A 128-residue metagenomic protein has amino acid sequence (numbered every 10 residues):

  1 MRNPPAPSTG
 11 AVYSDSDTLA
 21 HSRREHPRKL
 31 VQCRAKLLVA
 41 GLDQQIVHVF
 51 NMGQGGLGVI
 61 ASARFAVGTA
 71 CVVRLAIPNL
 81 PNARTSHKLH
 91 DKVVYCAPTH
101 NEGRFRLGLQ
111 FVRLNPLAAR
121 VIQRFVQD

Functional and structural regions predicted by a protein language model:
M1-M52, A61-S62, Q123-D128: N-terminal helix initiation/capping motif
V39, N51, Y95-A97, R113: A residue-level detector for short acidic-glycine micro-motifs
I46-H48, L89-A97: Short beta-strand-centered aromatic/proline hotspots
G58-A61, P98-F111: Short, solvent-exposed secondary-structure boundary/capping segments
P78-K88: Short, Lys/Arg- and Gly-enriched loop/turn segments at beta-strand edges
